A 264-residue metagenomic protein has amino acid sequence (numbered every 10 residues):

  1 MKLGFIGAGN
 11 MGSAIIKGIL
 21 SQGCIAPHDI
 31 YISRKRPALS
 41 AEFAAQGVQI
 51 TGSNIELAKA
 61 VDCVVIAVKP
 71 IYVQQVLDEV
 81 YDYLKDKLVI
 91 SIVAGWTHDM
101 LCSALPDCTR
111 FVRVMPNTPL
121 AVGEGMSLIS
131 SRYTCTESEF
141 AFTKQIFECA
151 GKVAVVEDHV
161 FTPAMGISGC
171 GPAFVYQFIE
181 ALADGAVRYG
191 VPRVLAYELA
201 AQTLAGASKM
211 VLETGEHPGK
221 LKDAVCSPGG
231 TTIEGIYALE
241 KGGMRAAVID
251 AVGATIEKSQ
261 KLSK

Functional and structural regions predicted by a protein language model:
M1-G52, E56-K59, E124, V187-R188: NAD(P)+-binding Rossmann beta1-loop-alpha1 motif at the extreme N-terminus of oxidoreductases
I30, L57, P192-L199, L221 (+1 more regions): Small-residue helix-packing motif on alpha-helices
P37, F43-Q46, N54-I129: Rossmann-like NAD(P)(H) cofactor-binding subdomain of soluble oxidoreductases
M100-R110, M126-A164, Y176-E213: Internal alpha-helical scaffold of NAD(P)-dependent oxidoreductase catalytic cores
F111, F161-G166, P218-D223: Short pre-catalytic strand/loop immediately N-terminal to key active-site residues, enriched for Gly-Thr
A201-K264: NAD(P)-dependent Rossmann-like dehydrogenase/reductase catalytic/cofactor-binding core
